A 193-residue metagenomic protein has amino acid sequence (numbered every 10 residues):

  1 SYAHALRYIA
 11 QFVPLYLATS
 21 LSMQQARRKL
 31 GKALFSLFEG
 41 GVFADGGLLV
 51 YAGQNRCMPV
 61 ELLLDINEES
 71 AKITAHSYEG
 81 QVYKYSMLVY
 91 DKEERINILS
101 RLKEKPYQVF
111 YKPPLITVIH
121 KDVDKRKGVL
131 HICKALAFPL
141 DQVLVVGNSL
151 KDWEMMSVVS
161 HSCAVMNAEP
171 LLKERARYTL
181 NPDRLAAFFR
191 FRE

Functional and structural regions predicted by a protein language model:
Y2-H76: Active-site phosphate-binding/coordination module
F12-V13, F38, D45, V82-Y83 (+3 more regions): Short, well-ordered alpha-helix to beta-strand connector turns
Y16, V42, L144-V146, C163 (+1 more regions): Hydrophobic/aromatic beta-strand patches that form the interior of the parallel beta-sheet core in alpha/beta enzyme
M23, K151, P170: Conserved Rossmann-like nucleotide-cofactor binding loop
A26-L30, I98, M155, L172: Hydrophobic packing residues within well-ordered alpha-helices of enzyme cores
N67-V158, N167: Conserved acidic, metal-coordinating active-site core of Asp-based, Mg2+-dependent phosphoryl-transfer enzymes
V158, S162-E193: Asp-based, Mg2+/Mn2+-dependent phosphohydrolase catalytic module
